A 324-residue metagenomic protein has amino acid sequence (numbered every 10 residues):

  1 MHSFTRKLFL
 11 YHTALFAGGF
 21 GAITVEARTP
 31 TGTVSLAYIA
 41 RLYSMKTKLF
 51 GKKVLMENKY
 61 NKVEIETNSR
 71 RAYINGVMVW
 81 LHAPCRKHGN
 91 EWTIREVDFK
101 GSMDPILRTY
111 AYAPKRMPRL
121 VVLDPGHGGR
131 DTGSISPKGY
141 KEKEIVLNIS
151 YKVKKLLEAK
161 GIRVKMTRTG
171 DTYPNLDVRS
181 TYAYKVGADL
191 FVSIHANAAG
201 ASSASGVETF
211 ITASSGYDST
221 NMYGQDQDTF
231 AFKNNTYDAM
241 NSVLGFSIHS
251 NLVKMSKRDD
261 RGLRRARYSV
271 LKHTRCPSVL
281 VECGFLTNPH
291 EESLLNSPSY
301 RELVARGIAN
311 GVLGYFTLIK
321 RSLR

Functional and structural regions predicted by a protein language model:
M1-F4, G19, L323: Compositionally biased regions
M1-S3, R28, R41, M45 (+2 more regions): Solvent-exposed, well-ordered amphipathic alpha-helical segments that flank/support binding or catalytic loops
H2-A14: N-terminal secretory signal peptides and thylakoid transit peptides that target proteins across membranes
T5-K7, T31, A37, E142 (+2 more regions): Short, cationic motifs built from Arg/Lys/His that form the positively charged side of catalytic pockets
F20-D131, I135-K141, N148, L156 (+2 more regions): Primary recognition of N-terminal secretory signal peptides and signal-anchoring hydrophobic helices
Y140-R324: Active-site-proximal helix/loop segments of hydrolytic enzymes
